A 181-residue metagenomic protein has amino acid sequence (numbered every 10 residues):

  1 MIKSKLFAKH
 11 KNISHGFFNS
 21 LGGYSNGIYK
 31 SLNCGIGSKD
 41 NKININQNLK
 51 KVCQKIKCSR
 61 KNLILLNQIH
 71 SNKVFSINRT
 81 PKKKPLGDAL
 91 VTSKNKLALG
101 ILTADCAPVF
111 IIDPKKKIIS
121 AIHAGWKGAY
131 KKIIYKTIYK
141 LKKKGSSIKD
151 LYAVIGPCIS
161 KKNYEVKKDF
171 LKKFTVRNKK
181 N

Functional and structural regions predicted by a protein language model:
M1-N181: Active-site microenvironment for binding and transforming phosphate-containing groups
